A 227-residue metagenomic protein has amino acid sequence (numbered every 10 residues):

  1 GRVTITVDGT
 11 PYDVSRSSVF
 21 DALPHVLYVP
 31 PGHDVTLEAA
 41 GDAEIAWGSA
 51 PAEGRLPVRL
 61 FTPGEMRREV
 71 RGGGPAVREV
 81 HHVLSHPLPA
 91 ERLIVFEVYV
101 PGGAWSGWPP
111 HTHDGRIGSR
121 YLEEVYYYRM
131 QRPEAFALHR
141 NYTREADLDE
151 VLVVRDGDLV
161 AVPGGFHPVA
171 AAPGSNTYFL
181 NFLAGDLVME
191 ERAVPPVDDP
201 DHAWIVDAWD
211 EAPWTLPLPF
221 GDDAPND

Functional and structural regions predicted by a protein language model:
R2-D227: Jelly-roll (double-stranded beta-helix
